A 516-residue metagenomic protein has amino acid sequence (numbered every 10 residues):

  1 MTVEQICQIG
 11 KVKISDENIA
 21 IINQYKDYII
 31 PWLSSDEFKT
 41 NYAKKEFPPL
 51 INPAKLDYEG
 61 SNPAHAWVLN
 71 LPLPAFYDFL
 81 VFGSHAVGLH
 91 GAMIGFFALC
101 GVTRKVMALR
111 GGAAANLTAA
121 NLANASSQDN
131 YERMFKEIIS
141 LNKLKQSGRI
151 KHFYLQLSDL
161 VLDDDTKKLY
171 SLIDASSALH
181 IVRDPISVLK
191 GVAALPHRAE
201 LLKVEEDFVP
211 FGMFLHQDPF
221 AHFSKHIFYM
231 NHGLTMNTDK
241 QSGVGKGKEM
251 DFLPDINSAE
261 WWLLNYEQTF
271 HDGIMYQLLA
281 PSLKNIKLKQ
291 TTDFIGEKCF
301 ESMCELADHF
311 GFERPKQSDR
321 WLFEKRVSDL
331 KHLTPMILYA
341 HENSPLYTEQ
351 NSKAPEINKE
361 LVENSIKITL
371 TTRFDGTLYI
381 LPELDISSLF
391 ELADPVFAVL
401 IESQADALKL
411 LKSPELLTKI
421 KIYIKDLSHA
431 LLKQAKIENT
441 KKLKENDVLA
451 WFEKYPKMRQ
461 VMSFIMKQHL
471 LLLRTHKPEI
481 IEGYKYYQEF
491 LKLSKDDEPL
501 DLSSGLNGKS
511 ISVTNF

Functional and structural regions predicted by a protein language model:
T2-P74: Non-catalytic propeptide/linker segments at domain boundaries
V3, Y131, F220-F223, K246-E249 (+8 more regions): Short amphipathic alpha-helical segments that mediate assembly, nucleic-acid/protein binding, or membrane association
E17-N41, E46, A407-F516: C-terminal non-catalytic accessory extensions
N41-K203, W262-Q277: PAPS-dependent sulfotransferase catalytic domain
R110-K151, K167-H180, A199, P210-F214 (+4 more regions): C-terminal or late-domain output modules
L162-Q317, K331-Q350, I366-L370: PAPS-dependent sulfotransferase catalytic domain
L278-T418, I424-D426, L431-Q434, E438-K444: The conserved 3'-phosphoadenosine-5'-phosphosulfate
